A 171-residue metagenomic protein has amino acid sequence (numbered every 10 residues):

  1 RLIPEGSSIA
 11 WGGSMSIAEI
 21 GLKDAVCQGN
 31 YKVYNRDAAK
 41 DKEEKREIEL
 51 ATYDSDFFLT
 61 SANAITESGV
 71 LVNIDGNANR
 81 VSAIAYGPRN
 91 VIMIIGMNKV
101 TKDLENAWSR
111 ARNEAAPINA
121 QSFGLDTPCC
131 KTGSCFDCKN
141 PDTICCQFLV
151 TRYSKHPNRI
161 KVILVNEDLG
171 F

Functional and structural regions predicted by a protein language model:
R1-L59: N-terminal active-site beta-alpha-beta segment that forms phosphate/nucleotide-binding and substrate-recognition loops
Y53-F171: Conserved phosphate- and dinucleotide-binding cores of soluble alpha/beta proteins, encompassing both enzyme active
